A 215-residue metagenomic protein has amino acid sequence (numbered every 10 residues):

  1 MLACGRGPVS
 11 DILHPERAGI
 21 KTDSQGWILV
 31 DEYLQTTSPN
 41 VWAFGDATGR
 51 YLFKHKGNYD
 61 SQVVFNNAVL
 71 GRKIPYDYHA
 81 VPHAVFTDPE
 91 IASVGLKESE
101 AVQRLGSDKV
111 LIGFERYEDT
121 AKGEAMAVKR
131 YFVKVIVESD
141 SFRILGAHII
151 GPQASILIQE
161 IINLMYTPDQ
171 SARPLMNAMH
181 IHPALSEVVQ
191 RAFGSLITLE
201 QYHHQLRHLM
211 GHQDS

Functional and structural regions predicted by a protein language model:
L2-C4, I74, A127, D140: Residue-level recognition of phosphate/Mg2+-coordinating polar/acidic sites in nucleotide-handling active sites
L2-L70, I162-N163, M176: FAD-site-proximal beta/loop scaffold in flavoenzymes
Q35-T36, D77, A125-V128: Solvent-exposed alpha-helices and their adjacent loops that cap or buttress functional pockets in soluble metabolic
N40, V81-P82, L145: Short amphipathic alpha-helical segments
G49, N67-G95, A178-I181: Active-site-proximal substrate-binding core of FAD-dependent oxidoreductases
H55-Y78, S107-K109, P168-Q170: Internal hydrophobic alpha-helix adjacent to the cofactor/substrate pocket in enzyme cavities
Y59-Q62, N66, H83, L96-Q103: Internal, well-ordered alpha-helical scaffold/interface segments that support domain packing or protein-protein contacts
F86-K97, V102-S215: Flexible, glycine-rich terminal cap/loop adjacent to redox cofactors in electron-transfer oxidoreductases
